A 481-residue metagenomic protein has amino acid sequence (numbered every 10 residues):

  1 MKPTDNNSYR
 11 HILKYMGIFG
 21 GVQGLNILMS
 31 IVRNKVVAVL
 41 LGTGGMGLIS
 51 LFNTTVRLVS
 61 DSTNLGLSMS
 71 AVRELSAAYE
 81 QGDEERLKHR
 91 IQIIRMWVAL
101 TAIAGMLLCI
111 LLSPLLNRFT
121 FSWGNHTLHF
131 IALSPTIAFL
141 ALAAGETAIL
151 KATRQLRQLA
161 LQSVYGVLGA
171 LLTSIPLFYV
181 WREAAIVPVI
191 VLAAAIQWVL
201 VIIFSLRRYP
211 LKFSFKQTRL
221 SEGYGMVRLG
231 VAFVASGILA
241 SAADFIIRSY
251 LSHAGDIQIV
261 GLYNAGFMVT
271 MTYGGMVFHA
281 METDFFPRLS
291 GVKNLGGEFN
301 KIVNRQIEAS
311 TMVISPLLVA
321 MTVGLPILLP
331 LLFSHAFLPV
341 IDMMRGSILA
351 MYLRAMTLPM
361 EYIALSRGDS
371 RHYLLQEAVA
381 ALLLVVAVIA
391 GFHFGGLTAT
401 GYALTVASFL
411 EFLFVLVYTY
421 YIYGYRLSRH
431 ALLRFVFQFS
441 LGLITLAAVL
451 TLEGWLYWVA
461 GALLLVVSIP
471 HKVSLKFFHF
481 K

Functional and structural regions predicted by a protein language model:
M1-I12, V201-D244, D284-K301, I422-V436 (+1 more regions): Interhelical loop/hinge segments that connect adjacent transmembrane helices in multipass membrane
K2-N6, L446-K481: Membrane-proximal transmembrane or re-entrant/amphipathic helices at the cytosolic face
K14-N26, F52, D61-P114, L128 (+3 more regions): Membrane-water interface segments that mark the loop-to-transmembrane alpha-helix transition
K14-N34, M46, G166, I190-Q197 (+5 more regions): Transmembrane helical elements of multi-pass membrane transporters/channels
L65-Q81, A152, G266, T270-I307 (+2 more regions): Helix-loop junctions and terminal segments of transmembrane helices in multi-pass membrane transport/translocation
Q92-F121, L171-L172, Y179, V277 (+4 more regions): Alpha-helical transmembrane segments of multi-pass membrane transport and lipid-handling proteins
T127, I131, A160-R208, G225-R228 (+4 more regions): Hydrophobic alpha-helical transmembrane segments
A138-Q162, I348-V379, T419-I422: Membrane-interface junctions at transmembrane-helix termini in multi-pass inner-membrane proteins
